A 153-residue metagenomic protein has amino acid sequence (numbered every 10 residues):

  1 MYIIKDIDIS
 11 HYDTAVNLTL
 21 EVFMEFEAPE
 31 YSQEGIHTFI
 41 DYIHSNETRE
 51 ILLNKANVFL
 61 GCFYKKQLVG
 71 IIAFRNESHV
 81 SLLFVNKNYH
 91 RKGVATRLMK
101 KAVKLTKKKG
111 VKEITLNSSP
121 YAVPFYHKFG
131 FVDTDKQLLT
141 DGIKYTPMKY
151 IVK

Functional and structural regions predicted by a protein language model:
Y2-N17: A short beta-loop-alpha structural element at the N-terminal edge of CoA-dependent acyl/N-acetyltransferase catalytic
L20-E47: Conserved GNAT-fold acetyl-CoA-binding loop/helix
H44-L60, H79: A short helix-loop-beta-strand connector motif used in the catalytic cores of GNAT acetyltransferases and, in some
N57-G70, R75: Conserved beta-hairpin
L83-H90: A short, internal acetyl-CoA/4′-phosphopantetheine-binding micro-motif in the GNAT/acyltransferase core
R91-K104: Conserved acetyl-CoA-binding loop-helix of GNAT-fold acetyltransferases
T106-S119: Conserved GNAT acetyl-CoA-binding A-motif
T115-N117, V132-P147: Conserved catalytic-core motifs of GNAT/GCN5-like acyltransferases
